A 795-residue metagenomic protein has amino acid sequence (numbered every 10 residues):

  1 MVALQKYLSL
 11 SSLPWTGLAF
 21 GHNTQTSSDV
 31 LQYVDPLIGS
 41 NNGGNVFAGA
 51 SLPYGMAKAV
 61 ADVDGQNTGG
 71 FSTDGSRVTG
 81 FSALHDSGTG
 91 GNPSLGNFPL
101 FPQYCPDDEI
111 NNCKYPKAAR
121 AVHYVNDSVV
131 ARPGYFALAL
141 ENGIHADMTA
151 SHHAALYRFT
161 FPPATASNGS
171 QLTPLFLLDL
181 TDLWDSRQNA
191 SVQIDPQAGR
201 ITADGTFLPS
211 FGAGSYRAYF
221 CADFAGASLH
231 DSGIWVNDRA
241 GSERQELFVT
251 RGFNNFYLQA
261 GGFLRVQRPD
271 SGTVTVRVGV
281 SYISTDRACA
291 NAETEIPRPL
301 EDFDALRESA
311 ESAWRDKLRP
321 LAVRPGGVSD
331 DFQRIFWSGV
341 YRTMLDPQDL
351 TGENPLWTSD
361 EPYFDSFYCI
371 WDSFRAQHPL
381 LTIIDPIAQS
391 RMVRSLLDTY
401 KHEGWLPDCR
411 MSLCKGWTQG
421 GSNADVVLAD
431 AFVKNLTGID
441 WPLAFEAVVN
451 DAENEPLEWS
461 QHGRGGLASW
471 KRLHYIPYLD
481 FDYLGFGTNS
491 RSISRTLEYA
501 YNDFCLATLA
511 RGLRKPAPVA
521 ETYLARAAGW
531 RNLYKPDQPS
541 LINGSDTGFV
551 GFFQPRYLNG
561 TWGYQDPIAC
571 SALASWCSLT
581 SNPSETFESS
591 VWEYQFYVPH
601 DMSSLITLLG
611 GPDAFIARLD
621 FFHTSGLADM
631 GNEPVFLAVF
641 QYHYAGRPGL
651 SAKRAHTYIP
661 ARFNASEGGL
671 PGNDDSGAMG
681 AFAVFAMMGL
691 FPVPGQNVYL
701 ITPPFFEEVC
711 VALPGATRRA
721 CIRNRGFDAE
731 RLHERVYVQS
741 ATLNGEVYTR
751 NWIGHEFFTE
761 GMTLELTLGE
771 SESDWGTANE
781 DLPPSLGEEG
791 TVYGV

Functional and structural regions predicted by a protein language model:
M1-H22: Fungal secretory targeting signals
A19-H378, T382-S390, R394-V426, F432-L484 (+15 more regions): Accessory carbohydrate-recognition regions in carbohydrate-active enzymes
A137, C710-A712, S740: Residue-level detector of beta-strand face positions
N502: ATP-dependent phospho-/nucleotidyl transfer catalytic cores
R731-S740: Beta-strand-rich binding/interaction modules
